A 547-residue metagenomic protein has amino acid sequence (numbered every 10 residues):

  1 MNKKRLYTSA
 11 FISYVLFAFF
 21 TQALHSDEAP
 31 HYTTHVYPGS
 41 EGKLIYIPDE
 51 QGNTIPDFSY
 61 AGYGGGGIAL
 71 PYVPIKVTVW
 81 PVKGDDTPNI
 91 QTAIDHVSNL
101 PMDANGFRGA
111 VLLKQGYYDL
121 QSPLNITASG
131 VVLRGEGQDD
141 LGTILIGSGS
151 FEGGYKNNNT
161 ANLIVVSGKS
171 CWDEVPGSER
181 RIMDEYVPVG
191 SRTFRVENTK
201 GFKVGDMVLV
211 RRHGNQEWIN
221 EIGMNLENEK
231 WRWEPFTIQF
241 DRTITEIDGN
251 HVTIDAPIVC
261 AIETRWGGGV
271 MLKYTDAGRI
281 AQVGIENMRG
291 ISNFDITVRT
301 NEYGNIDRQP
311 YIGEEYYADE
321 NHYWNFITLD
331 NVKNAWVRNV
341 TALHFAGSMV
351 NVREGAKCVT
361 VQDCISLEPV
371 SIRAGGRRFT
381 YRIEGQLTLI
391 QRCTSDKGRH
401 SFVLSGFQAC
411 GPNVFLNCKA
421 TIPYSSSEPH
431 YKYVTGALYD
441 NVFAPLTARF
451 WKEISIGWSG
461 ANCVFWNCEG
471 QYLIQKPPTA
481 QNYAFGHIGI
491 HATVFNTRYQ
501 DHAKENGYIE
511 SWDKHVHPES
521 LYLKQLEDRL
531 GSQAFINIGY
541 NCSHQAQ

Functional and structural regions predicted by a protein language model:
M1-R5: N-terminal secretory signal peptides that target proteins for export/translocation
T8-A10, Y14, Q22-Y317, F485-Q547: Extracellular "leader-to-stem" segments immediately downstream of a signal peptide or signal-anchor in secreted/lumenal
V36, P412-Q547: Gly/Ser/Thr/Ala-enriched C-terminal appendages of enzymes
G106-F107, T127-S129, K203-V204, Q239-F240 (+10 more regions): Short, well-ordered loop/turn elements at secondary-structure boundaries
P123-T127, D140-D173, R195, L272-G278 (+8 more regions): Glycine-rich beta-solenoid repeat tracts in large extracellular/virion proteins
G130, A281-S292, K333-H344, G355-S371 (+7 more regions): Right-handed parallel beta-helix
G214-D241, T245, E286-L389, G398: Right-handed parallel beta-helix
